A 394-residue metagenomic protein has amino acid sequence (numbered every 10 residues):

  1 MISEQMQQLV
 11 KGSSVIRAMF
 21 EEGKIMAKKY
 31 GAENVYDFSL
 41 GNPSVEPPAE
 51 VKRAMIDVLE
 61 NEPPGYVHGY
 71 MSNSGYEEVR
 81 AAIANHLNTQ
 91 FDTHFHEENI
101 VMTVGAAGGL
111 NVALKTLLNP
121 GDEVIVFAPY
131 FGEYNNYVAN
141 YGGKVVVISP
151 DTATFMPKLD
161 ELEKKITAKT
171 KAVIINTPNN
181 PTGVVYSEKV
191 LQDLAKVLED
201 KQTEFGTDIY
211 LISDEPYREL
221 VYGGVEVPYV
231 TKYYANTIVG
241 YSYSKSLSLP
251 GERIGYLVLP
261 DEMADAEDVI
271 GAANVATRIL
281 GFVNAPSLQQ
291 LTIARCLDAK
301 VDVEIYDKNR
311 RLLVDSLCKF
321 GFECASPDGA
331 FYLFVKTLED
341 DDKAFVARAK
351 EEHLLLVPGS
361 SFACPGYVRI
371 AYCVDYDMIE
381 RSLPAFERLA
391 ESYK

Functional and structural regions predicted by a protein language model:
M1-M19, A27-N61, S74, E78 (+1 more regions): PLP-dependent class I/II
K24: P-loop NTPase Walker A phosphate-binding motif
Y66-V67: Pre-Walker A segment
